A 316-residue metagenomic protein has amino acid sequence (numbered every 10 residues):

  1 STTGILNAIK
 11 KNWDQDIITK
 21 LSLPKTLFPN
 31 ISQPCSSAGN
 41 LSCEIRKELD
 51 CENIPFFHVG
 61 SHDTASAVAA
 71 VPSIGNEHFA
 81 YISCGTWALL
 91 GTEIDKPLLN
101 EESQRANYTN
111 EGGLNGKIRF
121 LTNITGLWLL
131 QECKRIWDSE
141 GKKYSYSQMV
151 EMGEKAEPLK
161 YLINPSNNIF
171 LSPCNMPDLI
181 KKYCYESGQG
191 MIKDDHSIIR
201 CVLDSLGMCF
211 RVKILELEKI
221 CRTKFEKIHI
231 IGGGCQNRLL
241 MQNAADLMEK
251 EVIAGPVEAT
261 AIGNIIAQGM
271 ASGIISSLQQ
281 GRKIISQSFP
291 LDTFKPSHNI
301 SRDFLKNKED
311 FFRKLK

Functional and structural regions predicted by a protein language model:
S1-N7, N30-Q33, A38: Short beta-strand-loop/turn "lid" adjacent to the catalytic site in phosphate-handling enzymes
T2-Q15, T19-K20, C43-K227, Q236-T260 (+2 more regions): Active-site core segments that coordinate phosphate-bearing ligands/cofactors across diverse enzyme families
Q15-S36, I265: A conserved helix-loop-beta module that forms one wall/lid of the active-site cleft in ATP-utilizing catalytic domains
Q33, G232, P256: Small/polar loops that bind or transfer phosphate-bearing groups
